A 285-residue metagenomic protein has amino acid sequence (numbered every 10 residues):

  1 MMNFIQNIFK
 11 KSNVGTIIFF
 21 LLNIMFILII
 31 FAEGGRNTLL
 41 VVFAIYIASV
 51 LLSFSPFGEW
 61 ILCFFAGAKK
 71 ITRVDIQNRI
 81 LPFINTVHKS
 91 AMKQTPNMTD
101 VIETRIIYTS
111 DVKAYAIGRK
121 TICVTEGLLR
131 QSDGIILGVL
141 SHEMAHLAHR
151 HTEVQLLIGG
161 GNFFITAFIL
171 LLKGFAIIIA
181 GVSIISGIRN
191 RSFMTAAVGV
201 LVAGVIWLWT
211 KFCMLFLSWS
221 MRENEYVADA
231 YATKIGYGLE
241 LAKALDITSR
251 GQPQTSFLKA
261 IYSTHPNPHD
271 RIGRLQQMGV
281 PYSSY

Functional and structural regions predicted by a protein language model:
M1-S55: N-terminal low-structure segments adjacent to metalloprotease catalytic domains across cellular compartments
M2-N3, S12-F20, I178-A244, R271: Metalloprotease/metallohydrolase-associated module, dominated by Zn2+-dependent proteases
M2-V14, I135-F164, N224: Membrane-interface, cytosolic juxtamembrane amphipathic helix immediately N-terminal to a transmembrane helix, enriched
N23-L40, T166-R189: Juxtamembrane "helix exit" motif at the C-terminal ends of alpha-helical transmembrane segments in multi-pass membrane
V41-F65, V87-H88, V202-L217: Transmembrane alpha-helices and immediately adjacent membrane-cytoplasm interface residues in multi-pass integral
S53-M144, A148-E153: Peri-catalytic and regulatory segments of divalent metal-dependent proteins
S90-G118, L215-E223, V227, A232-Y285: Active-site-proximal gating segments in proteases and membrane effectors
H151-A180, A242-G251: Post-HEXXH active-site segment of zinc metalloproteases
